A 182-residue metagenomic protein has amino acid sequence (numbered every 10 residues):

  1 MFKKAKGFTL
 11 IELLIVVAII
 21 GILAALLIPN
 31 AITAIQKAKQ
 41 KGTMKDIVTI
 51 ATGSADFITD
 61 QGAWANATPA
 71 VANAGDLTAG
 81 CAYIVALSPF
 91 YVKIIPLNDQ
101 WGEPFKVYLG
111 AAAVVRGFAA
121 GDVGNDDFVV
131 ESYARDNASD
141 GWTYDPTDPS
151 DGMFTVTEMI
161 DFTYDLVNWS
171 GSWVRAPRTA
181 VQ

Functional and structural regions predicted by a protein language model:
F2-I32, Q36: N-terminal single-pass transmembrane signal-anchor helix
A5, I19, D60, Q100 (+1 more regions): Short glycine/serine/threonine-biased micro-segments
L13, A18, Q36, T49-Q61: Short acidic linear motifs
N30-V48: Aliphatic-rich helix starts adjacent to a transmembrane/signal segment
T43-I47, D60, A67-P69, G141-T143: Short, solvent-exposed loop/turn and secondary-structure capping segments
M44, P104, N125-D127: Extracellular structured ligand-interaction cores
T52-A55, T59-R116: Extracellular/periplasmic head regions of type IV pilus-like filament subunits
A112-Q182: Short, surface-exposed interaction loops/tails
